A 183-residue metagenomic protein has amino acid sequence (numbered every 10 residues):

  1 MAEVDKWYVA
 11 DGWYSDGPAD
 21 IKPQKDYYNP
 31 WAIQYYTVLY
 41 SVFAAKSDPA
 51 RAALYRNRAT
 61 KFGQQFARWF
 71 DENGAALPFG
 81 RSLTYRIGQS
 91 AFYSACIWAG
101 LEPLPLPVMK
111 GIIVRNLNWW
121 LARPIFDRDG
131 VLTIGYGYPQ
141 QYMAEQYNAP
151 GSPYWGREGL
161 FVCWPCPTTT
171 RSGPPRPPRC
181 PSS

Functional and structural regions predicted by a protein language model:
M1-S94: Aromatic-lined, polymer-binding surfaces characteristic of secreted/periplasmic polysaccharide-degrading enzymes
I97-S183: Extended polysaccharide-engagement surfaces of secreted carbohydrate-active enzymes
